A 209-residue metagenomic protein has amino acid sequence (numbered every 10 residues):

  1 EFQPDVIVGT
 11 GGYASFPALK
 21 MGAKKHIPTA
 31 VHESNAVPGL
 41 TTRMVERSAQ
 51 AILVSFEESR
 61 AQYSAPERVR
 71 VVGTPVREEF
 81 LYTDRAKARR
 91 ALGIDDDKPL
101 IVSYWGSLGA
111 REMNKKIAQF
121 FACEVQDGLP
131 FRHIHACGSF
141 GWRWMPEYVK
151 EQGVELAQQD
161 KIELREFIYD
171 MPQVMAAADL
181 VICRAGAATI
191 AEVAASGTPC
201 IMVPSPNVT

Functional and structural regions predicted by a protein language model:
F2: Active-site charged/polar residues at nucleotide-handling catalytic sites that mediate phosphoryl, nucleotidyl
D5, Q50, D179: Conserved acidic residues
V6-K25: An aromatic- and histidine-rich active-site surface loop
G9-T10, I168-T209: A donor-sugar binding/catalytic signature common to diverse glycosyltransferases and related nucleotide-sugar
Y13-L19, A110-K116, A185-E192: Short glycine/serine/threonine-rich phosphate/pyrophosphate-binding segments that cradle anionic phosphate groups
A23-A86: Active-site-proximal region of nucleotide-activated glycan assembly enzymes, centered on histidine/acidic-rich loops
I27-T29, H135, C200: Hydrophobic beta-strand scaffold residues
K87, I94-L180: Donor-nucleotide binding loops and adjacent catalytic segments primarily of GT-B fold Leloir glycosyltransferases
